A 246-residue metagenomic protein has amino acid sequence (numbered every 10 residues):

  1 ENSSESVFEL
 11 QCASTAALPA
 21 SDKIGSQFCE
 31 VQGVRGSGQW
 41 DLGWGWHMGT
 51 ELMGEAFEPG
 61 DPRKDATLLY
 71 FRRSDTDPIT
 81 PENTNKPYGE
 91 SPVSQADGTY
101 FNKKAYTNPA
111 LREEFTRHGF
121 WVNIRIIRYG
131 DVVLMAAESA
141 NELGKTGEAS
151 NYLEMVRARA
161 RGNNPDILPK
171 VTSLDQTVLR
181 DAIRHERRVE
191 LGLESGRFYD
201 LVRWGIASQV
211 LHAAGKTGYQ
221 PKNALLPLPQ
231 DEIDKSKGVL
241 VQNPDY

Functional and structural regions predicted by a protein language model:
E1-H47, G119-I126, R157, P169-Y246: Long, intrinsically disordered, low-complexity segments
E5, F57-Y129: Flexible, polar/acidic helix-loop-strand segments at domain edges
